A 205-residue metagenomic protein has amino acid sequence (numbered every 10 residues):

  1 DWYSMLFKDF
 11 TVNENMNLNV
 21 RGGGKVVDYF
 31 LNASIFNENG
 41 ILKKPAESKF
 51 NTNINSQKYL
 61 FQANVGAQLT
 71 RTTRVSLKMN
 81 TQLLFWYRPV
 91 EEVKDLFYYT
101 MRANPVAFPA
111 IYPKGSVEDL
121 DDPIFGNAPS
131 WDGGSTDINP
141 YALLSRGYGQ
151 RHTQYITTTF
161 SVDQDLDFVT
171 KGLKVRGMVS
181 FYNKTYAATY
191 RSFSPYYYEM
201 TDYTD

Functional and structural regions predicted by a protein language model:
W2-S34, E38-I41, T52-T136, G149-R151 (+1 more regions): Flexible loop and strand-edge segments within Gram-negative outer membrane beta-barrel domains
N15-N17, L144-R146, S161: Short structured motifs
D28, R74, T153-Y155, T170-R176: Outer-membrane beta-barrel architecture
L31, L77, F160, V175-G177: Membrane-embedded beta-strand positions of outer-membrane beta-barrel proteins
P45-F50: Flexible, solvent-exposed loop segments that connect beta-strands
D137-L144: Short glycine/proline-rich turn/loop motifs
R176-T185: Phosphate-/polyanion-interacting regions in eukaryotic proteins
